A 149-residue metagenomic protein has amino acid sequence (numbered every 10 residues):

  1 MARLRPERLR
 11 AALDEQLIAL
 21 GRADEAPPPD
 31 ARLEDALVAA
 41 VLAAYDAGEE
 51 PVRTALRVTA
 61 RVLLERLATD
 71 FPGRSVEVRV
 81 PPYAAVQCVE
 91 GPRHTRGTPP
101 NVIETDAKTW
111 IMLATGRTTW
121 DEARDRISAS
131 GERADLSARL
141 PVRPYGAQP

Functional and structural regions predicted by a protein language model:
M1-L37, T98-P149: C-terminal interaction segments
L17, V41-Y45, A68: A structural signal for well-ordered alpha-helices, especially hydrophobic packing surfaces of coiled-coils
A39-V58: Negatively charged, low-complexity tracts enriched in Asp/Glu with abundant Ser/Thr
P51-A55, R66, G97-N101: Short coil/turn segments at secondary-structure boundaries
T54-V76: A glycine-rich beta-turn/hairpin centered on an aromatic-Pro dipeptide
F71, P82, A114-T118: Short leucine-rich amphipathic alpha-helical surface patches
S75-R93, G97-T109: Amphipathic protein-protein interaction modules
